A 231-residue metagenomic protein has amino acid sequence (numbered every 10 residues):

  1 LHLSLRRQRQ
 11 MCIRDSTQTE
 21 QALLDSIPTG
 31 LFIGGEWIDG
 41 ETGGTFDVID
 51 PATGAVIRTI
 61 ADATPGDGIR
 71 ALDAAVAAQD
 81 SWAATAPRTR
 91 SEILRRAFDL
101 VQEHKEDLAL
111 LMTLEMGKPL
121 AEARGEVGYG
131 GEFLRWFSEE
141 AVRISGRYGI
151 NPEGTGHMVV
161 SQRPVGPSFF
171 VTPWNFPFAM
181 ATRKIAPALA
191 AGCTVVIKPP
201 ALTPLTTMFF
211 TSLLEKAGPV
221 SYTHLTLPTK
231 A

Functional and structural regions predicted by a protein language model:
L1-R9, I13, H224-A231: Single conserved hydrophobic/aromatic residue that forms the stacking wall/gate of nucleotide- or nucleobase-binding
L5, G130, T206: Hydrophobic (often cysteine-bearing) scaffold residues that line and stabilize catalytic clefts of nucleotide/cofactor
R7-Q10, R14-I60, E92, R96 (+1 more regions): Terminal low-complexity tails and localization/encapsulation signals of metabolic enzymes
R9, A71, A75-A78, A188 (+1 more regions): Small-residue (primarily alanine) positions within well-ordered alpha-helices, especially packing/interaction faces
F32-I33, D47-D50, T59-R70, G218-L225: Histidine- and aromatic-rich ligand-binding microenvironments
A55-I144, T155: Glycine-rich loop-to-alpha-helix module at the N-terminal edge of alpha/beta enzyme cores
G146-L225: Rossmann-like NAD(P) dinucleotide-binding subdomain of oxidoreductase/dehydrogenase enzymes
